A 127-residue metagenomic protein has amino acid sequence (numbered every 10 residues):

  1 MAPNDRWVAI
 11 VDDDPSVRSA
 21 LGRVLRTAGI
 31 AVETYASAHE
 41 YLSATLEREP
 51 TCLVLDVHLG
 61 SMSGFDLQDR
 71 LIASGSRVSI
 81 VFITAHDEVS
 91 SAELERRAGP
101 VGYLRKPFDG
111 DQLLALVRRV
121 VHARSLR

Functional and structural regions predicted by a protein language model:
D5-P15, L21-L25: Conserved acidic segment of CheY-like receiver
R18, G60: The feature encodes the CheY-like receiver
T34-C52: Acidic, metal-coordinating helix/loop segments flanking the phosphotransfer/catalytic sites of two-component signaling
A36-S37, S63-D66: Acidic catalytic/metal-coordinating carboxylates
D66, D87-G102: Alpha4 helix (beta4-alpha4-beta5 surface) of REC/receiver domains from two-component response regulators
F108-R118, S125: C-terminal output helix
